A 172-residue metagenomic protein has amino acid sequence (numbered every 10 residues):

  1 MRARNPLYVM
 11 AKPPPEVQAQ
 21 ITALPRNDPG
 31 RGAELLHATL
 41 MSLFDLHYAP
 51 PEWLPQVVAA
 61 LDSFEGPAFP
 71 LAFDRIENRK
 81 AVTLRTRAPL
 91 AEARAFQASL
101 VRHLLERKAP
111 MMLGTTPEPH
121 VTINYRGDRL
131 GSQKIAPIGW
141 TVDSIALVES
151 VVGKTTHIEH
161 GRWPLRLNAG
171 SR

Functional and structural regions predicted by a protein language model:
M1-P70, P89-S144, I158-R172: Basic, often amphipathic N-terminal segments
E77-L84: Short, basic/glycine-rich phosphate-binding loops at helix/coil junctions that contact nucleotide phosphates
V152: Extracellular glycan/ECM-engagement signal in secreted proteins
